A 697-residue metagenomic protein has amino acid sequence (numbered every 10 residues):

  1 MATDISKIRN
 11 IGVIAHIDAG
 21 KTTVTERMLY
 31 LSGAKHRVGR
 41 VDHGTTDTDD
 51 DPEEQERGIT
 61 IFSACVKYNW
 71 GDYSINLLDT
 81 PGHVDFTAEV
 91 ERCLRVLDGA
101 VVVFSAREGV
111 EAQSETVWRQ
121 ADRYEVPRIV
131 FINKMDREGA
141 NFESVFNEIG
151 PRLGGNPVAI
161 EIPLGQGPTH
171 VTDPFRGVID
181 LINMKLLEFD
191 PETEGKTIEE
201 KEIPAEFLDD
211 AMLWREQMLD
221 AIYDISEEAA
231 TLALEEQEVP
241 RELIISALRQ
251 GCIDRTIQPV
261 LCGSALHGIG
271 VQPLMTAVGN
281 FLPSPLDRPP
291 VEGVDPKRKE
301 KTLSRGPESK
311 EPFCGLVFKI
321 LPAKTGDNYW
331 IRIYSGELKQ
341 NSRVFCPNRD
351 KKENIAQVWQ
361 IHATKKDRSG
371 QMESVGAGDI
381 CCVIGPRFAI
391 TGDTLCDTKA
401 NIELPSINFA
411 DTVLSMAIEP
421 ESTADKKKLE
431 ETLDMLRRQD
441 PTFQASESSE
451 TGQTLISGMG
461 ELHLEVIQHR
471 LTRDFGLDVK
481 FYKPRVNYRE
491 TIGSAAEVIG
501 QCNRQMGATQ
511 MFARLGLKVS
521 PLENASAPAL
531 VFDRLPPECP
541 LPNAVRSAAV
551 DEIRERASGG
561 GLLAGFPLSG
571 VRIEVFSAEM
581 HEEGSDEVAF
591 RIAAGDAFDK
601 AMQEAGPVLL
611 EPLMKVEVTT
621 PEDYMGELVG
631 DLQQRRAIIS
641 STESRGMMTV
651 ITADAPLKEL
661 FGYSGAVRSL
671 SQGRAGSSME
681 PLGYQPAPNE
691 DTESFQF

Functional and structural regions predicted by a protein language model:
M1-F697: Structural and coupling elements of P-loop NTPases
